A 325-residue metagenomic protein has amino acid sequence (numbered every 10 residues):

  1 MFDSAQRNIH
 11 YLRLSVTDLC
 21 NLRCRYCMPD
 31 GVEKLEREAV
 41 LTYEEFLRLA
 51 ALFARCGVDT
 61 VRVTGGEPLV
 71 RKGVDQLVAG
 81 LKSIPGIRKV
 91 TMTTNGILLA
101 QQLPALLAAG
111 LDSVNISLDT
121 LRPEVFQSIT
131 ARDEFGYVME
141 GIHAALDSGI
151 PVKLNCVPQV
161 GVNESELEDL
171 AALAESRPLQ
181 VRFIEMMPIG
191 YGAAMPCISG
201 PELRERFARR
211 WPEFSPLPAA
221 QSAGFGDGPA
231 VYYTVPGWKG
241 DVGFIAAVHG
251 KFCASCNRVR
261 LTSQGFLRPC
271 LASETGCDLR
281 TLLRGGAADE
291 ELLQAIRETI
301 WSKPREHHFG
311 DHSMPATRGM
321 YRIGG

Functional and structural regions predicted by a protein language model:
M1-Y11, S176, M186-G325: Auxiliary Fe-S-binding modules of radical SAM enzymes
S4-E44: Canonical Radical SAM [4Fe-4S] cluster-binding loop centered on the CxxxCxxC motif and its immediate flanking residues
V16, L35, E67-R71, Q159-N163 (+1 more regions): Short, small-residue-enriched loops and turns at beta-alpha junctions that line or gate enzyme active sites
D18-C20, M28-G31, L118-T120, E185 (+1 more regions): Short, small-residue-rich loop/turn micro-motifs
L22, P123-E124, K251, C277: Glycine-centered loop/turn positions within well-structured domains that cap or flank conserved ligand/cofactor-binding
R23, C27, R71, E124 (+3 more regions): Residues that scaffold the ATP/ADP-binding catalytic core of kinase and kinase-like folds
V32-E36, R122-I129, I189-A194, D278-L279: A short acidic, helix-capping loop that chelates divalent metal ions and anchors anionic groups
V40-V63, V70-I184: Radical SAM/AdoMet-radical enzyme domain recognition
